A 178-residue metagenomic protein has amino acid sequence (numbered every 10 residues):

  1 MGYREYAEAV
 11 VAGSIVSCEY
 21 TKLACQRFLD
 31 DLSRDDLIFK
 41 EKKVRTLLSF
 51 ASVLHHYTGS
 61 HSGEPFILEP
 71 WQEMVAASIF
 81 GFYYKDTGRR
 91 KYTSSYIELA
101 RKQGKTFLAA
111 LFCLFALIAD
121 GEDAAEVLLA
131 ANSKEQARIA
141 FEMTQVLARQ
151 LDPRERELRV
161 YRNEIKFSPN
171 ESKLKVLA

Functional and structural regions predicted by a protein language model:
M1-A178: Phosphate/NTP-binding elements of NTP-utilizing enzymes
